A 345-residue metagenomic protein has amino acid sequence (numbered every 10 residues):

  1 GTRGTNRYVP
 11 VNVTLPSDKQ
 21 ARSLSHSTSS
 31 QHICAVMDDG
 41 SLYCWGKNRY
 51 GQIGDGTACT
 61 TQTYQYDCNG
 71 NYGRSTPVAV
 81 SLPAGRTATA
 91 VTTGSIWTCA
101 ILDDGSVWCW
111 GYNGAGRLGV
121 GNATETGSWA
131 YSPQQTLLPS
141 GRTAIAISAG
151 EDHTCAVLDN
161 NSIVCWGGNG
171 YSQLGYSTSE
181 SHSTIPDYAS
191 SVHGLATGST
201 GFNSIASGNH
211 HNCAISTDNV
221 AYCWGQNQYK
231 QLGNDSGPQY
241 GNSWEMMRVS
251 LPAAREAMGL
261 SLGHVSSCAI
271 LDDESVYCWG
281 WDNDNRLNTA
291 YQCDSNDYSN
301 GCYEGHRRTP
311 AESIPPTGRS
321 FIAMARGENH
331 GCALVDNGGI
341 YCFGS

Functional and structural regions predicted by a protein language model:
G1-V9, G46-S75, G111-Y131, G167-A189 (+3 more regions): Short glycine/serine- and acidic-residue-enriched loop/turn motifs that recur at repeat junctions
G4-R7, D18, N71-R74, G85 (+7 more regions): Short loop/turn positions that demarcate and connect the beta-strands within blades of beta-propeller repeat domains
R7-P10, A21, P77, A88 (+9 more regions): Intrinsic low-complexity tandem-repeat regions in disordered proteins
T14-P16, S81-P83, L137-P139, L195-T197 (+2 more regions): Surface loop/turn motifs at the tips and blade-to-blade linkers of beta-strand repeat domains
A21, S30-I33, A88, S95-T98 (+8 more regions): Conserved positions at the start
T28-S29, M37-D38, T93-S95, D103 (+8 more regions): Residue-level detector of Asp-centered blade-edge/turn motifs that repeat once per structural unit in beta-propeller
Q31-A35, C44, W97-A100, C109 (+8 more regions): Conserved core positions of repeat-based scaffolds
